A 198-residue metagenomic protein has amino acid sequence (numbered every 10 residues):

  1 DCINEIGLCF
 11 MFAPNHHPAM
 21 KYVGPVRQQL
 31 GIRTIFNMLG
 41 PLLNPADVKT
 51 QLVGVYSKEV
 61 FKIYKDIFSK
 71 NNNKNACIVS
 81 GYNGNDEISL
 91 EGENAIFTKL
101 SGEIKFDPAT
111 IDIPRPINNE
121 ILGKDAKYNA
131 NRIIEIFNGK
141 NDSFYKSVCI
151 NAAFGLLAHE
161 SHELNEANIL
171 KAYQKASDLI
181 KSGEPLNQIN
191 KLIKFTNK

Functional and structural regions predicted by a protein language model:
D1-K198: Glycine-rich anion-binding loops and their surrounding alpha/beta cores
